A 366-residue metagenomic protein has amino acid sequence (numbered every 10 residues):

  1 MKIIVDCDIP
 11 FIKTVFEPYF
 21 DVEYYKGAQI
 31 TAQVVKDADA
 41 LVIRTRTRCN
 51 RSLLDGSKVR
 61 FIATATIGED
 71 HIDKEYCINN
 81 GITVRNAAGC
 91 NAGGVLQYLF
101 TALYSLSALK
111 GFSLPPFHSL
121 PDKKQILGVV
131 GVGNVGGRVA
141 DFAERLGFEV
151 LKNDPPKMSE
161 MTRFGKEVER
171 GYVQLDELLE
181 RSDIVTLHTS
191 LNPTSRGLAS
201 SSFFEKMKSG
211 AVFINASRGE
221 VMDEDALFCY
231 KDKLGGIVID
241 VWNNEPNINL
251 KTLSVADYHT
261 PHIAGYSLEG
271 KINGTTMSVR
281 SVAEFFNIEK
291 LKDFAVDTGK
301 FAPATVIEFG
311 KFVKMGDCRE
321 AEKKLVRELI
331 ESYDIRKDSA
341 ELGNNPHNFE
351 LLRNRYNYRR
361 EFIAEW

Functional and structural regions predicted by a protein language model:
M1-A38: N-terminal glycine-/charge-rich "phosphate-binding" loop or analogous flexible N-terminal tail
P10, L146-F164: NAD(P)-binding Rossmann-fold cofactor-contacting core
A40-P116: Phosphate/diphosphate ligand-binding glycine-rich loop within oxidoreductases
C49-S52, M158-T252: Rossmann-like adenosine-cofactor binding region
G56-R60, N80-I82, F148, S209-A211 (+1 more regions): A short helix->loop->beta-strand "cap" motif at the edges of active sites that frequently abuts
L96-F112, E144-F148, T275-E284: Oxidoreductase and adenylate-handling cofactor-binding alpha/beta cores
A108-V139, E167: Glycine-rich NAD(P)-binding loop of Rossmann-like domains
G210-V212, A216-W366: Rossmann-like dinucleotide-binding domain for NAD(H)/NADP(H)
